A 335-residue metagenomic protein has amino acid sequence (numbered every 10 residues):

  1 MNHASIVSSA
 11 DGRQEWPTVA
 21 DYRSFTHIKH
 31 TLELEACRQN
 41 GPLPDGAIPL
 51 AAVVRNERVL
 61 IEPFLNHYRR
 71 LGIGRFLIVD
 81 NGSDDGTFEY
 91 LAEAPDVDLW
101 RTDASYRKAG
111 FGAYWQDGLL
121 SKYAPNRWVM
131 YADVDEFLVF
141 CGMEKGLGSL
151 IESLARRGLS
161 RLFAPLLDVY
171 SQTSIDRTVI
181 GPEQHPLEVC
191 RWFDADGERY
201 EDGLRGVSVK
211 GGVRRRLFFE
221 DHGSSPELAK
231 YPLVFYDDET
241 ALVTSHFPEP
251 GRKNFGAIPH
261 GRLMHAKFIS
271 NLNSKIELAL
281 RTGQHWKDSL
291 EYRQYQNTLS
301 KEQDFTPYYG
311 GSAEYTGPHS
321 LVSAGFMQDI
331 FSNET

Functional and structural regions predicted by a protein language model:
M1-N66: N-proximal low-complexity "stem/linker" segments adjacent to membrane-targeting elements
N2-F25, A113, F140-T335: Catalytic-site signature of metal-activated, phosphate-bearing donor transferases, centered on the GT-A/GT-A-like
I28-K29, G86-Y131, V139-K145: Active-site-proximal specificity loops/subdomain of glycosyltransferases
R55, N81-D84, A94-D96, T102-S105 (+4 more regions): An acidic- and aromatic-residue-enriched active-site/binding cleft used to recognize and process polar
N66-G74: Short, acidic, metal-binding catalytic loop of nucleotide-sugar glycosyltransferases
G72-I73, P125, D133, G158: Short loop/turn motifs at secondary-structure junctions
G74-G82: Short beta-strand/loop segment that forms part of the nucleotide-sugar
